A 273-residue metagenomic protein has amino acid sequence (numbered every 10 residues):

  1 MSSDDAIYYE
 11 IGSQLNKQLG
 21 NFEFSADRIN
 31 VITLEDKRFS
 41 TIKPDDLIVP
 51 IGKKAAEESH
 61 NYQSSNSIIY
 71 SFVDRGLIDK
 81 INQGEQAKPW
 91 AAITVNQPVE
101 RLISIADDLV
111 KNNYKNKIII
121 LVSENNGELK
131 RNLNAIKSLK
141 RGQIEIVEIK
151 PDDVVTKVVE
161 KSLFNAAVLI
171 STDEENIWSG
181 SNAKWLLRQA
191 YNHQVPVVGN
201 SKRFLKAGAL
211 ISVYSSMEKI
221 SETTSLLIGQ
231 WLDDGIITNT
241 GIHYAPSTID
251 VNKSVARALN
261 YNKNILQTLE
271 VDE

Functional and structural regions predicted by a protein language model:
M1-E273: Short hydrophobic alpha-helices and adjacent helix-cap/hinge residues
